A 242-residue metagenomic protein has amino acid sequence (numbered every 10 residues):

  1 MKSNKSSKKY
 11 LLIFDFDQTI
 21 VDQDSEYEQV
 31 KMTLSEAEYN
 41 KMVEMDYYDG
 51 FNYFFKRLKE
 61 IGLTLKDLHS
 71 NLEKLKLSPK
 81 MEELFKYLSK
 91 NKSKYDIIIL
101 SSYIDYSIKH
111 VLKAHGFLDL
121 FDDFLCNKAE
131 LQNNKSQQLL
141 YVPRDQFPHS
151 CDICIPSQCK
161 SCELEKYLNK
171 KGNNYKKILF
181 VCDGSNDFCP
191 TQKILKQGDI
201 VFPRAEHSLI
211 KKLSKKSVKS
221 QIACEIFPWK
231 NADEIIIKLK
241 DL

Functional and structural regions predicted by a protein language model:
K2-K128: Alpha-helical substrate-recognition element adjacent to the catalytic core
K80-I99, Y103-L242: C-terminal cap/substrate-recognition subdomain and adjoining C-terminal extension of metal-dependent phosphatase-like
